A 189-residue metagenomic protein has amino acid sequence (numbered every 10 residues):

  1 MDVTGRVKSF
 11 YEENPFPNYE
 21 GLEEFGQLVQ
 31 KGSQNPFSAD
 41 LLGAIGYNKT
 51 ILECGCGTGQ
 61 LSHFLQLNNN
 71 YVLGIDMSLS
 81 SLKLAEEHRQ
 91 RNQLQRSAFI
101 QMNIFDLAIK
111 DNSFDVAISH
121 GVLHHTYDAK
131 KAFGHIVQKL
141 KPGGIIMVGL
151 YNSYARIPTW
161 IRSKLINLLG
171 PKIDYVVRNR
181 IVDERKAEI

Functional and structural regions predicted by a protein language model:
E13, E23-N48: Conserved alpha-helix/loop element of class I SAM-dependent methyltransferases that forms part of the SAM/SAH-binding
T58-N69: Conserved SAM-binding loop of SAM-dependent methyltransferases across substrates and taxa, primarily the Class I
Y71-D76: Conserved SAM-binding motif I beta-strand of class I
S78-S80: Conserved SAM/SAH-binding beta-strand->alpha-helix loop
Q93-F105: Conserved SAM-binding strand-loop segment of SAM-dependent methyltransferases
F105-V116: A short acidic, Gly/Pro-enriched loop at the edge of an enzyme's catalytic core that lines a small-molecule cofactor
K130-P142: A short glycine-rich, Lys/Arg-flanked "PGG" loop and its adjoining helix->strand segment in the class I
I145-E188: Conserved class I S-adenosyl-L-methionine
